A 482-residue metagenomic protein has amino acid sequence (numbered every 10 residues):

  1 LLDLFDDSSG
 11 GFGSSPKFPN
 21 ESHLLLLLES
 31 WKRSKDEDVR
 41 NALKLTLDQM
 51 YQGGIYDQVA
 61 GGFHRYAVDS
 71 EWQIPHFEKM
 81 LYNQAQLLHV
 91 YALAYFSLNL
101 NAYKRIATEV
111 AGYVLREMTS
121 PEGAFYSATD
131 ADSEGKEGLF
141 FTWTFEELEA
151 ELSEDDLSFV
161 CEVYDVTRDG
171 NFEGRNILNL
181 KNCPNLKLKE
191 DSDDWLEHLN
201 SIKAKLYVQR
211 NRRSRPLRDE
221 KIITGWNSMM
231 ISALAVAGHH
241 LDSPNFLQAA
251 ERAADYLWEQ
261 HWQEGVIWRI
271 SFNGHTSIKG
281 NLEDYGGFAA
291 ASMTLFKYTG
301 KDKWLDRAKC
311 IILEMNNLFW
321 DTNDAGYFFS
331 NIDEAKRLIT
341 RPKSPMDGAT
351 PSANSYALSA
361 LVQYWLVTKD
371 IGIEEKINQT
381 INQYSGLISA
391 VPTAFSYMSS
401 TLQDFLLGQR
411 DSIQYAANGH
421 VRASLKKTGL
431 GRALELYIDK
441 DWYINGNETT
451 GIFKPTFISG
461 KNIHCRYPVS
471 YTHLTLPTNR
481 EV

Functional and structural regions predicted by a protein language model:
L1-N447, T456, H464-V469: Glycan-recognition and catalytic cores of secretory/periplasmic carbohydrate-active enzymes
G451-S459: Extended low-complexity, serine/threonine- and proline-enriched intrinsically disordered segments
T472-T478: Conserved small/polar residues in nucleotide/adenosyl-binding loops
